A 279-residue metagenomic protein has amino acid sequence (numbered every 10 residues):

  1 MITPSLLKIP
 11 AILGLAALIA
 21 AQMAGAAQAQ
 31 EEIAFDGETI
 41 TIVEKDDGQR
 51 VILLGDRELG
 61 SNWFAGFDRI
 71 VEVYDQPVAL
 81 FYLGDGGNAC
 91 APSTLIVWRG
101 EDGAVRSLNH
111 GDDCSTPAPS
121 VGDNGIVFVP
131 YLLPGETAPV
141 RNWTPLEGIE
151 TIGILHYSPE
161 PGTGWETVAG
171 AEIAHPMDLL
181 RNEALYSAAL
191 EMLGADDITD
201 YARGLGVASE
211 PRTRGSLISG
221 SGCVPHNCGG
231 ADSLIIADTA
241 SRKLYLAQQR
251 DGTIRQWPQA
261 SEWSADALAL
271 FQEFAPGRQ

Functional and structural regions predicted by a protein language model:
I2-G14: Bacterial N-terminal signal peptides that target proteins for export
A17-A26: C-terminal segment of classical bacterial N-terminal signal peptides
Q30-V43, R99-I198, A231, I236-Q279: Acidic, small-residue rich beta-repeat scaffolds with periodic aromatic anchors
T39-V43, D75-N88, D123-L133, I218-G222: Short beta-strand elements that form the blades of beta-propeller/WD-repeat-like and other beta-sheet-rich scaffold
T41, D47-D56, L95-I96, L246: Short polybasic amphipathic segments
D56-W63, R106-N109: A short beta-strand motif characteristic of beta-propeller blades
I70-Y74, S120-V121, P211, G277: Structural signature of eukaryotic scaffold interfaces centered on beta-propeller domains
V73-Y74, L83-S93, R99-E101, Y186-L244: Mature extracytoplasmic domains of secretory-pathway proteins
